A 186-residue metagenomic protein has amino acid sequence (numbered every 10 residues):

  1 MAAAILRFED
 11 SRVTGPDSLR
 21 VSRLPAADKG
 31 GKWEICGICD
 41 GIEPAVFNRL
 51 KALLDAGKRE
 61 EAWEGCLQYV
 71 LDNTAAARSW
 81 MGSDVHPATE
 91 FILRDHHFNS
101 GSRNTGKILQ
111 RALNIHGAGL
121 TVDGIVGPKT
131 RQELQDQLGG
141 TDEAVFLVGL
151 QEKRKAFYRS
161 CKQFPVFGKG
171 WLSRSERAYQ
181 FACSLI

Functional and structural regions predicted by a protein language model:
M1-I186: Cell-wall polysaccharide-cleaving catalytic domain and substrate-binding groove, primarily in peptidoglycan/chitin
